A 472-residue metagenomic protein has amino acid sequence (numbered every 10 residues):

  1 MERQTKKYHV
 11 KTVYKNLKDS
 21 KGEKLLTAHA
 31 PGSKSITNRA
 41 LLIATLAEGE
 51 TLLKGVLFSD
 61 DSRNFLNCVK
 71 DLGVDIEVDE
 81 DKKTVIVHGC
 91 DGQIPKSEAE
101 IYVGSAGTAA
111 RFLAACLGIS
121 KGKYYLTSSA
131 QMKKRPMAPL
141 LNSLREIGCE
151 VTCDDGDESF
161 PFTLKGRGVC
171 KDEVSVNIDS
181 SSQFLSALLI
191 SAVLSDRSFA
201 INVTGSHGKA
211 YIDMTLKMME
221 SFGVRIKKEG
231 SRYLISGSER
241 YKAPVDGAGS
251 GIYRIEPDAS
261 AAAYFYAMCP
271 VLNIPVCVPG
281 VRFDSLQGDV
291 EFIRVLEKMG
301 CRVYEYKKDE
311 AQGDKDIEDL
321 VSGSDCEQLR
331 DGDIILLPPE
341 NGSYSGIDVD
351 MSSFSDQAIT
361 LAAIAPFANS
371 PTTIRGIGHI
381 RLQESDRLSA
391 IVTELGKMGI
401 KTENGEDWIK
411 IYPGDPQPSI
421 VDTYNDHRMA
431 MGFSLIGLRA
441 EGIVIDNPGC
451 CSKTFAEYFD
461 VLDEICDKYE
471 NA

Functional and structural regions predicted by a protein language model:
M1-A472: Short, structured segments at the rim of ligand-binding sites
